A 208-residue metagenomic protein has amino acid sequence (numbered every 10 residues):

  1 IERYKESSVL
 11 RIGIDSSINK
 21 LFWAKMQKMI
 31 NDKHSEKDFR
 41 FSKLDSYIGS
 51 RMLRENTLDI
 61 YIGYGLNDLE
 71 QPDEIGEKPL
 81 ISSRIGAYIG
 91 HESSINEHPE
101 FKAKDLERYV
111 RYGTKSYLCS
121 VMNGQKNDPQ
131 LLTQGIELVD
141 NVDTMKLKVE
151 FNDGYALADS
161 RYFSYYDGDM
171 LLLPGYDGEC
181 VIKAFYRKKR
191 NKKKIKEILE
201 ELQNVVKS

Functional and structural regions predicted by a protein language model:
I1-G13, K20, E70-E77, N96-E97: Short helix-loop hinge/linker segments at domain boundaries
S7-D68: Central regulatory/effector-binding core of bacterial HTH transcription factors
V9-D15, Y61, Y88, V110-Y112 (+2 more regions): Short, well-ordered beta-strand segments
L21-W23, A103, E107-Q130: Secondary-structure junction motif
D45-I48, M52-T57, Y117-L171: Hydrophobic hinge/microswitch elements
Q71-K78, S83, T144-K193: Beta-alpha-beta core module
I75-R111, K196: Flexible hinge/capping segments at coil-to-helix
N96, K104, V181, F185-S208: Extended ligand-binding regions for polar small-molecule ligands
